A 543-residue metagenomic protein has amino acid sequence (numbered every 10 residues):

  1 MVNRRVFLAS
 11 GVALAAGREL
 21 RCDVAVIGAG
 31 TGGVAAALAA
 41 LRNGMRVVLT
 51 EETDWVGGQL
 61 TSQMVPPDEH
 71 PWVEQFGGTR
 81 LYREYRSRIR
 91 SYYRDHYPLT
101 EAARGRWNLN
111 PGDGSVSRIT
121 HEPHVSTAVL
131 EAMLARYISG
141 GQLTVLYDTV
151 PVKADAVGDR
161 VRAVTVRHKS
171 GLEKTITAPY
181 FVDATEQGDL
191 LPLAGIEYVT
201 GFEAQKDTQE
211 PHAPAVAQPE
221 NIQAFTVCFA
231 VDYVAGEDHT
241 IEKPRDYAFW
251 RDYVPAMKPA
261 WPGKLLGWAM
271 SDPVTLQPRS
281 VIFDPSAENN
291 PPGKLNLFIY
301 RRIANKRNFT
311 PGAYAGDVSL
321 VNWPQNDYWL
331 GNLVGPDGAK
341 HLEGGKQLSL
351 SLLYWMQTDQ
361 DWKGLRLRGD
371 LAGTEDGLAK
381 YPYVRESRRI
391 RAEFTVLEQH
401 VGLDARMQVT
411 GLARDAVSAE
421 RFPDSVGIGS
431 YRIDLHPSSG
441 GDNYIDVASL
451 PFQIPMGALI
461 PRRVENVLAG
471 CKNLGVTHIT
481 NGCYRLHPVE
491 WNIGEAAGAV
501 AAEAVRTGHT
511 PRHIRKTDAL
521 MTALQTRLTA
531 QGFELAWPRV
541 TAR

Functional and structural regions predicted by a protein language model:
M1-V12: N-terminal secretory signal peptides and thylakoid transit peptides that target proteins across membranes
V12-E19: Bacterial Sec-dependent signal peptides at the C-terminal "C-region" and cleavage site
L20-G30: Beta1/beta-strand and adjacent pyrophosphate-binding region of the FAD-binding site in flavoprotein oxidoreductases
C22, N43-R46, G141-L143, K174 (+1 more regions): Loop/turn elements at helix/coil->beta-strand transitions in domains of secreted/extracellular proteins
G33: N-terminal Rossmann-fold NAD(P) dinucleotide-binding loop
A40: Aromatic pocket-lining residues of Rossmann-like dinucleotide-binding sites
M45-R46, E51-T149, K153, Q223-F229: Conserved N-terminal/central alpha/beta ligand/cofactor-binding core
Q59, Y147-D148, G158-A163, R167-Y180 (+1 more regions): Flavin (FAD/FMN)-binding glycine-rich loop and adjacent Rossmann-like elements that form
